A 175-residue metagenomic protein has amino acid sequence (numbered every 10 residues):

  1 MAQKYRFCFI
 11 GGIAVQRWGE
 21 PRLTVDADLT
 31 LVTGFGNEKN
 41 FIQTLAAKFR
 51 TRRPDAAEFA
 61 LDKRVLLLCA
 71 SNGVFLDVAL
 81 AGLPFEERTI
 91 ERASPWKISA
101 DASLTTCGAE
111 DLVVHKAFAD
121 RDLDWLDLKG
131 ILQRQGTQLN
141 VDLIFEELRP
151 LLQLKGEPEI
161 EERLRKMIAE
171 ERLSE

Functional and structural regions predicted by a protein language model:
M1-E175: Compositionally biased terminal segments of proteins
